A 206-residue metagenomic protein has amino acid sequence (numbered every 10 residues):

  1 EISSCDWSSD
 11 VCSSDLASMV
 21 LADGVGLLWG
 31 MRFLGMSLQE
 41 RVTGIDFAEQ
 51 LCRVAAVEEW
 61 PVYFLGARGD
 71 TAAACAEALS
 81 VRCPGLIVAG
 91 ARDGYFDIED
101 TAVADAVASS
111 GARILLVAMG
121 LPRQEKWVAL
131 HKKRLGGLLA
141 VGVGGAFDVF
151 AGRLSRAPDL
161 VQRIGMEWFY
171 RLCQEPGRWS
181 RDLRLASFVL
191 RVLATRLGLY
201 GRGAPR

Functional and structural regions predicted by a protein language model:
E1-C12: Single conserved hydrophobic/aromatic residue that forms the stacking wall/gate of nucleotide- or nucleobase-binding
S14-L16, E125-G145: A short, gly/pro- and small-residue-rich
S18-D23: A short beta-strand/loop micro-motif in the catalytic core of glycosyltransferases that engages the nucleotide-sugar
L27, M119-Q124, A146-F147: Short glycine-rich anion-binding loops that position phosphate/pyrophosphate groups of nucleotides and phosphorylated
L28-A106, S110: Conserved beta-alpha
L28-F33, R156-R206: A transmembrane-helix-recognition feature enriched in membrane-embedded lipid enzymes and envelope glyco-/phospholipid
D93-I98, L138-Q174: Short, flexible loop segments at boundaries between secondary-structure elements
V107, G111-L121, G137: Proline-aspartate-enriched helix->loop->beta-strand connector
